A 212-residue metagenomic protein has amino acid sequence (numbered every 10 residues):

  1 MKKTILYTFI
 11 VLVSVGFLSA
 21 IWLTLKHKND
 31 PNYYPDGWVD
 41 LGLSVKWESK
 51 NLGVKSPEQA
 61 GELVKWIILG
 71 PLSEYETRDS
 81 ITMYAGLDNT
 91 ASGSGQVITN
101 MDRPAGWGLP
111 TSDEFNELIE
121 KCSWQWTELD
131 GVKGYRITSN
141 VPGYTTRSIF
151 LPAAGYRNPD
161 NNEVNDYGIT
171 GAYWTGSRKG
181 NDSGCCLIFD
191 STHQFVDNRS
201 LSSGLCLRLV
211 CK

Functional and structural regions predicted by a protein language model:
M1-S14, I21: N-terminal Sec-pathway targeting helices
V15-N32: Bacterial Sec-dependent signal peptides at the C-terminal "C-region" and cleavage site
H27-K212: Conserved positions within compact, well-structured domain cores
